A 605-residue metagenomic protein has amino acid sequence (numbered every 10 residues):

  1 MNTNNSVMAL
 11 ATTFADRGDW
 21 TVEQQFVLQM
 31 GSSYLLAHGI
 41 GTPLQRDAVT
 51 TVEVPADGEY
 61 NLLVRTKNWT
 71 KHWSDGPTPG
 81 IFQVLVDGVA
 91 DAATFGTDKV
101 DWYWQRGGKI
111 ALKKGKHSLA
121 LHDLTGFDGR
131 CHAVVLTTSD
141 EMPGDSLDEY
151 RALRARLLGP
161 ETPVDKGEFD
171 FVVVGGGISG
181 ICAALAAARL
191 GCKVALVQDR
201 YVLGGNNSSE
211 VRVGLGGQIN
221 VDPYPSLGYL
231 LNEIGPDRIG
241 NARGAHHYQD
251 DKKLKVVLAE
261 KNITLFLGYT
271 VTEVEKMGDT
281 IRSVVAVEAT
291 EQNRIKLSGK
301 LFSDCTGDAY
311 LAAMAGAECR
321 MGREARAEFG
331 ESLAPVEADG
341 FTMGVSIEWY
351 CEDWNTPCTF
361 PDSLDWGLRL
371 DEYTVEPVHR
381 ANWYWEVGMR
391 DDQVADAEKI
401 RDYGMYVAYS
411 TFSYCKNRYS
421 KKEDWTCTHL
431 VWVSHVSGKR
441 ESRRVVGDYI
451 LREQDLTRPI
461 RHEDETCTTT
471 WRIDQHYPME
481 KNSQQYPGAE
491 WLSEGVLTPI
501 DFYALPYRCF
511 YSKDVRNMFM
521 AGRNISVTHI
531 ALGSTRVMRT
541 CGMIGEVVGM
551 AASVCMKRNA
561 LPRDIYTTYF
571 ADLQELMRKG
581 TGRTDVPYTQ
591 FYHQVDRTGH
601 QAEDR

Functional and structural regions predicted by a protein language model:
M1-P163: Extracytoplasmic
W73-G76, C131-A133, D145-D148, A184-A186 (+5 more regions): Short, solvent-exposed loop/turn and secondary-structure capping segments
L158-D165, N206, G268, S283 (+1 more regions): Flavin (FAD/FMN)-binding glycine-rich loop and adjacent Rossmann-like elements that form
D165-G177: Beta1/beta-strand and adjacent pyrophosphate-binding region of the FAD-binding site in flavoprotein oxidoreductases
V172-V174, E275, D279, G299: Membrane-embedded transmembrane-helix bundle of lipid-linked glycan/lipid transferases
G180: N-terminal Rossmann-fold NAD(P) dinucleotide-binding loop
A186, C192-K193, Q198-T280, R320 (+1 more regions): Conserved N-terminal/central alpha/beta ligand/cofactor-binding core
